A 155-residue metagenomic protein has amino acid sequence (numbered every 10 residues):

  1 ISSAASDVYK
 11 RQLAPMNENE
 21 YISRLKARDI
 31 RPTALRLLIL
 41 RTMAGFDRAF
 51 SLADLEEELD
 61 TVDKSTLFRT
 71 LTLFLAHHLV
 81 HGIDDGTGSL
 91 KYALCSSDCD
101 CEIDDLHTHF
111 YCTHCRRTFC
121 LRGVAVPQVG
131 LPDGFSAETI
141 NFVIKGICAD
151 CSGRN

Functional and structural regions predicted by a protein language model:
I1-Q12: Single conserved hydrophobic/aromatic residue that forms the stacking wall/gate of nucleotide- or nucleobase-binding
P15-L37: Short alpha-helical segments that sit at the start of domains
R24, R41-F46: Short amphipathic alpha-helical elements of helix-turn-helix/winged-helix folds
P32-A34, F46-S51: Short capping segments at the starts of secondary-structure elements
D54-E58: A short acidic, leucine-rich amphipathic alpha-helix
L67-H77: Basic amphipathic alpha-helical segments that dock to polyanions
A76-N155: Non-DNA-binding regulatory cores of transcription-related proteins, predominantly C-terminal effector-binding
